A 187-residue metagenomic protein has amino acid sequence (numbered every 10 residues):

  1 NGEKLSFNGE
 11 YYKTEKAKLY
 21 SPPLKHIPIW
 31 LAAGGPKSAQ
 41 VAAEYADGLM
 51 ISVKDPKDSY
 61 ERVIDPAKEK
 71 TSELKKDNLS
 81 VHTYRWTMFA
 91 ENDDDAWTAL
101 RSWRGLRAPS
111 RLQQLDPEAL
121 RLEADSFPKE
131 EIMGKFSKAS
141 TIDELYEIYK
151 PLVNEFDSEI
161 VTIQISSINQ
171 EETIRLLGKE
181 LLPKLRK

Functional and structural regions predicted by a protein language model:
N1-K18, Y60-F156, E172: An alpha-helical appendage that flanks or caps ligand/catalytic pockets
Y11-L19, L31-S38, S52, P66: Active-site glycine-rich loop that binds ribose-phosphate moieties when present
I29, A42, A96, L152 (+2 more regions): Conserved, mostly hydrophobic/aromatic
I29-A32, L49-I51, L79-W86, E159-I163: Hydrophobic faces of well-ordered beta-strands that scaffold small-molecule active sites in alpha/beta enzyme cores
L31-E44, T141-L152: Short, acidic/polar
V41-M50, F156-S158: Glycine-enriched alpha-helix->loop->beta-strand junction motifs that scaffold or abut catalytic
V53-K57, T162-I174: Glycine-rich, proline-tolerant flexible connector loops at the mouths of alpha/beta enzymes
P183-K187: Generic C-terminal helix-cap and adjacent flexible tail
